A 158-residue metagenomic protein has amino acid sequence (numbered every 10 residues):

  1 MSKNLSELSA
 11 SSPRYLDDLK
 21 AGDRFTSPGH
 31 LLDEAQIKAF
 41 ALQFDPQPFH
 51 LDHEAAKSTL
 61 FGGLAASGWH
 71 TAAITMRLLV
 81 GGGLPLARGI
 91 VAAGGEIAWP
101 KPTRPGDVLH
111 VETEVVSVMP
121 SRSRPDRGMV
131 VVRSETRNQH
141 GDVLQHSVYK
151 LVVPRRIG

Functional and structural regions predicted by a protein language model:
M1-A21, W99-G158: HotDog/MaoC-like acyl-thioester-processing domains
S2-G94, G158: Hot-dog-fold acyl-thioester-processing enzymes
